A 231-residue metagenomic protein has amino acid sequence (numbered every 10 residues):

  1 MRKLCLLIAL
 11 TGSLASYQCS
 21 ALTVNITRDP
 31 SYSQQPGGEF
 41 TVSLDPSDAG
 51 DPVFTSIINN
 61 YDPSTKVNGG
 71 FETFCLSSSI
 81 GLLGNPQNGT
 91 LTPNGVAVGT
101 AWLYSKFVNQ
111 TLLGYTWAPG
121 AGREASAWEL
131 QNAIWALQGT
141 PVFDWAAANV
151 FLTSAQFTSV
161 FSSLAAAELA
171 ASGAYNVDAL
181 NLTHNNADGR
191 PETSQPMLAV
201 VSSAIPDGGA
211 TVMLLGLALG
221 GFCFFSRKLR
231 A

Functional and structural regions predicted by a protein language model:
R2-L7, T211-V212: Sec-dependent signal peptide recognition, specifically the positively charged N-region followed immediately by
L7-S13: Bacterial N-terminal signal peptides
A15-A21: Sec/Tat signal peptide C-region and signal peptidase I cleavage site
L22-S202: Short, surface-exposed polybasic-aromatic patches that bind anionic ligands, especially phosphate groups
P206-F225: A short, hydrophobic C-terminal helix/tail in secreted or cell-surface proteins
K228-A231: Short, charged juxtamembrane terminal tails flanking transmembrane helices
